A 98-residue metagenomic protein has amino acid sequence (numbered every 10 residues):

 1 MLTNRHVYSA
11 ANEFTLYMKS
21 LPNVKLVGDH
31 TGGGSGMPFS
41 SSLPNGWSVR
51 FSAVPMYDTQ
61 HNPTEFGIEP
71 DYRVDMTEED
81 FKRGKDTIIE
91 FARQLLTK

Functional and structural regions predicted by a protein language model:
M1-K98: C-terminal "post-core" interaction segments
